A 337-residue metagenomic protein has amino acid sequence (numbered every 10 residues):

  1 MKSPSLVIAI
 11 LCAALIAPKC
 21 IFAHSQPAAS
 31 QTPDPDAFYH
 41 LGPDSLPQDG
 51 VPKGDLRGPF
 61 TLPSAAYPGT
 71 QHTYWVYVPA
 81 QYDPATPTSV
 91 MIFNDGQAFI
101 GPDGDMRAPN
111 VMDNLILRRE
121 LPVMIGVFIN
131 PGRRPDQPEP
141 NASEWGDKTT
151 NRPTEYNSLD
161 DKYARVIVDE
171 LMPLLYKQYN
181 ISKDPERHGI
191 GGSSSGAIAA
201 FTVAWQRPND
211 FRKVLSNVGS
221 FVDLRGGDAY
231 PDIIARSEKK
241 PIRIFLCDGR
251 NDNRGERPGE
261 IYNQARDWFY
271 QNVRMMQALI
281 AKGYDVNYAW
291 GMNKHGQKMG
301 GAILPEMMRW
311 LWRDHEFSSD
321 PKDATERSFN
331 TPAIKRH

Functional and structural regions predicted by a protein language model:
M1-A9: Bacterial N-terminal signal peptides that target proteins for export
M1-K2, A17-F22, I244: Intrinsic disorder/low-complexity segments
I8-K19: Bacterial N-terminal signal peptides
H24-H337: Non-catalytic cap/lid and distal C-terminal segments of serine-dependent acyl enzymes
